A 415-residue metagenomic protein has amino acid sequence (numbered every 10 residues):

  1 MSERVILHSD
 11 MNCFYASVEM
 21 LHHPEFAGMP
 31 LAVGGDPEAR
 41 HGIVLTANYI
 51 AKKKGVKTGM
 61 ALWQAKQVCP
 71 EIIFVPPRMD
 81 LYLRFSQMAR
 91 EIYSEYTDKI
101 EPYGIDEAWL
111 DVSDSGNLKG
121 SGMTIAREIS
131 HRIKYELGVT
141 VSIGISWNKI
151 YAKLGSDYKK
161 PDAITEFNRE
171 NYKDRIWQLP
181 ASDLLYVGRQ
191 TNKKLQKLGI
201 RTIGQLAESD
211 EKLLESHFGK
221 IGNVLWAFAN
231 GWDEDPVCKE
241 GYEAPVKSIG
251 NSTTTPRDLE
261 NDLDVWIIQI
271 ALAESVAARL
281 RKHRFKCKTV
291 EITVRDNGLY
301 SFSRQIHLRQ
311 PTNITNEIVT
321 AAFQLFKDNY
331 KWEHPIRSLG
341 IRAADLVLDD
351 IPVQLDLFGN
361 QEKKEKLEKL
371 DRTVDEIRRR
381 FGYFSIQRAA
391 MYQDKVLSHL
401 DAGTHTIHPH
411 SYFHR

Functional and structural regions predicted by a protein language model:
M1-A227, E240, A278, K364-R415: Gly/Gly-Pro- and Ser/Thr-rich, intrinsically disordered tail segments characteristic of DNA damage-repair and tolerance
H8, D183, T191-I336, H410: DNA-contacting surface of Y-family translesion DNA polymerases
F14, P37-R40, N297-Y300, L346-D349: Short, charged/polar surface micro-motifs in flexible loops or helix N-caps
M29, V141, D162, K288-V290 (+2 more regions): Change "...and in nucleic-acid phosphodiester-cleaving endonucleases..." to "...and in nucleic-acid processing enzymes
Y103-E107, S146-K149, F285-T289, H334-S338: Short Gly/Ser/Thr- and Asp/Glu-enriched loop/turn motifs at secondary-structure junctions
A108-D114, S303-I306, V353-G359: Short, hydrophobic beta-strand segments
T312, E317, F323-R380: C-terminal hydrophobic structural anchor segments that stabilize assembly/packing rather than catalytic chemistry
